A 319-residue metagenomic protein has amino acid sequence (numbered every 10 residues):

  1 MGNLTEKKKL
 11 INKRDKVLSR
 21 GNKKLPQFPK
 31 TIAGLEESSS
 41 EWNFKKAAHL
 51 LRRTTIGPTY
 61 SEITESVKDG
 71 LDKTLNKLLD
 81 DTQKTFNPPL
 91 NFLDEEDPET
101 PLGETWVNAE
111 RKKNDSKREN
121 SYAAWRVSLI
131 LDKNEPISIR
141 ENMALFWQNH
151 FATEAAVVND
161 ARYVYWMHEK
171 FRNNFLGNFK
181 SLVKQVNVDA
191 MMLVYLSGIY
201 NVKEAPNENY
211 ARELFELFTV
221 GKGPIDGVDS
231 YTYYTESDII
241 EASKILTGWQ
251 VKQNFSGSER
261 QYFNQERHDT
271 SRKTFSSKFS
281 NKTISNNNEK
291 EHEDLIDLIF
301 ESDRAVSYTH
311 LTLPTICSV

Functional and structural regions predicted by a protein language model:
G2-G34: Intrinsically disordered, low-structural-confidence terminal and linker regions
N3, Y163-L311, S318: Active-site substrate-binding loop specific to GH73 endo-beta-N-acetylglucosaminidase modules in bacterial autolysins
L25-D80: N-terminal mature-domain "stem" immediately C-terminal to a signal peptide or N-terminal signal-anchor/transmembrane
E37-K45, K117-R118, K133-I139, A205 (+2 more regions): Structural motif
T55, Q83, F151, A155 (+2 more regions): Short alpha-helix boundary/capping elements
Y60-A144, H150, A155-A156: N-terminal accessory alpha/beta regions
V157-Y163: Histidine- and aromatic-enriched segments that form or immediately flank copper-ligand environments
